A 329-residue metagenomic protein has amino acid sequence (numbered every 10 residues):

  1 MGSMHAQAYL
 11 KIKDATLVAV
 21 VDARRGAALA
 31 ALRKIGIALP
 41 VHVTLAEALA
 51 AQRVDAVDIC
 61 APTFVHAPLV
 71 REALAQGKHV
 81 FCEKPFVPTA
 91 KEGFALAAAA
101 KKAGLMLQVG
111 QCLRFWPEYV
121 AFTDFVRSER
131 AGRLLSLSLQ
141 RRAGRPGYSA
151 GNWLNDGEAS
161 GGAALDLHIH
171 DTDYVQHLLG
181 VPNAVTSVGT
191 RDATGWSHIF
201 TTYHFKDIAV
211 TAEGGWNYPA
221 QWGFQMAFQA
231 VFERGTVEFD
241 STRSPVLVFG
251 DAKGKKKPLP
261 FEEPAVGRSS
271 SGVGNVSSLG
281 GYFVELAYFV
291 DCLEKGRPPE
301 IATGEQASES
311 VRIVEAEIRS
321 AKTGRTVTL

Functional and structural regions predicted by a protein language model:
M1-G36: N-terminal Rossmann-like dinucleotide-binding module
H5, I37-A99, G281: Beta-loop-alpha module in the N-terminal Rossmann-like domain of NAD(P)-dependent dehydrogenases, especially those
A23, V273-A287: Active-site loop of classical SDR/Rossmann-like NAD(P)-dependent oxidoreductases, centered on the catalytic Tyr-X3-Lys
L39, Q76-K78, A103-L105, F205-A209: A short helix->loop->beta-strand "cap" motif at the edges of active sites that frequently abuts
A56-I59, F94, G274, Y288-L329: C-terminal helix-rich "cap/oligomerization" subdomain common to oxidoreductases
C82, L107-V109, F239: Hydrophobic residues in well-ordered beta-strands that form the structural core
M106, L113-A193, F200, A209 (+1 more regions): Predominantly a Rossmann-like dinucleotide-binding segment in NAD(P)-dependent oxidoreductases
T172-V248, F283-R297: Contiguous beta-strand/loop segments that form the cofactor/metal-binding neighborhood of enzyme cores
